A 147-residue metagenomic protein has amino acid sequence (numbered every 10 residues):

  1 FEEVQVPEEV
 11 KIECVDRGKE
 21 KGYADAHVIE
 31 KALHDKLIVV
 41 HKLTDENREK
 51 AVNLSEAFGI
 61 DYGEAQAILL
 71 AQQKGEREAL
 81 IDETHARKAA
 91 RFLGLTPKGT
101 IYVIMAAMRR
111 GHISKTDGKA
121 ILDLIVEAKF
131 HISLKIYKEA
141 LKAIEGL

Functional and structural regions predicted by a protein language model:
F1-R77, T84, L95, K135 (+1 more regions): Active-site-proximal, substrate-binding regions of enzyme catalytic domains and RNA-binding/basic surfaces
V6, R87-L147: Acidic, PIN/NYN-like endoribonuclease modules and their adjacent C-terminal/linker elements
